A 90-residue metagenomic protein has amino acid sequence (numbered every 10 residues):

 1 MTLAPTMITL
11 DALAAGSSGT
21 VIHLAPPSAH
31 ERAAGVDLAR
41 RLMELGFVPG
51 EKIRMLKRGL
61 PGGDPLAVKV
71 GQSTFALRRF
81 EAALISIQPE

Functional and structural regions predicted by a protein language model:
M1-M43, V48, R54-L60, D64-E90: Compact, charge-rich alpha-helical regulatory domains located at protein termini
